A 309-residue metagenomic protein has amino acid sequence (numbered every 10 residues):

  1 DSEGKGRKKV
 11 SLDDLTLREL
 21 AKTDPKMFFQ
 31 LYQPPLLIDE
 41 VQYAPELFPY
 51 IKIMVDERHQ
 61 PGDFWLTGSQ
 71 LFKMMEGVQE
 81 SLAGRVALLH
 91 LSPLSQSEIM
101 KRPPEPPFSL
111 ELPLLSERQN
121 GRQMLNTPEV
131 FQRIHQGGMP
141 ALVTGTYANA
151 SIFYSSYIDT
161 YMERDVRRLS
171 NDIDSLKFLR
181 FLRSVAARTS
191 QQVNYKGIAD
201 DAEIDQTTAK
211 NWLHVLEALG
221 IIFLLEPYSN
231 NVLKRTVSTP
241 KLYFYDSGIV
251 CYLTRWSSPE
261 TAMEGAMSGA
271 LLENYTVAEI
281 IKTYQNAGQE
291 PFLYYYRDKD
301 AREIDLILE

Functional and structural regions predicted by a protein language model:
D1: Glycine-rich phosphate-binding P-loop
K5-G6, L308-E309: Active-site beta-strand-loop-beta-strand hairpin of nuclease catalytic cores that positions key catalytic residues
G6-I38, P45: Short glycine-rich substrate-engagement loop in P-loop NTPases that contacts/grips substrate
R7, P35-L36, W65, Y294 (+1 more regions): Hydrophobic "anchor" residues on beta-strands that sit immediately upstream of conserved functional sites
D14-L15, S69-M74, P93-E98, S229 (+2 more regions): Conserved nucleotide-binding/hydrolysis micro-motifs of P-loop NTPases
F48-F72, E76-S81: Conserved catalytic/switch belt of AAA+ P-loop NTPases
L71, E76-A187, Q191: Interdomain motor-coupling "hinge/lid" segment immediately C-terminal to the ATP-binding subdomain of NTP-driven enzymes
V143-L308: Accessory nucleic acid-recognition modules appended to NTPase machines
